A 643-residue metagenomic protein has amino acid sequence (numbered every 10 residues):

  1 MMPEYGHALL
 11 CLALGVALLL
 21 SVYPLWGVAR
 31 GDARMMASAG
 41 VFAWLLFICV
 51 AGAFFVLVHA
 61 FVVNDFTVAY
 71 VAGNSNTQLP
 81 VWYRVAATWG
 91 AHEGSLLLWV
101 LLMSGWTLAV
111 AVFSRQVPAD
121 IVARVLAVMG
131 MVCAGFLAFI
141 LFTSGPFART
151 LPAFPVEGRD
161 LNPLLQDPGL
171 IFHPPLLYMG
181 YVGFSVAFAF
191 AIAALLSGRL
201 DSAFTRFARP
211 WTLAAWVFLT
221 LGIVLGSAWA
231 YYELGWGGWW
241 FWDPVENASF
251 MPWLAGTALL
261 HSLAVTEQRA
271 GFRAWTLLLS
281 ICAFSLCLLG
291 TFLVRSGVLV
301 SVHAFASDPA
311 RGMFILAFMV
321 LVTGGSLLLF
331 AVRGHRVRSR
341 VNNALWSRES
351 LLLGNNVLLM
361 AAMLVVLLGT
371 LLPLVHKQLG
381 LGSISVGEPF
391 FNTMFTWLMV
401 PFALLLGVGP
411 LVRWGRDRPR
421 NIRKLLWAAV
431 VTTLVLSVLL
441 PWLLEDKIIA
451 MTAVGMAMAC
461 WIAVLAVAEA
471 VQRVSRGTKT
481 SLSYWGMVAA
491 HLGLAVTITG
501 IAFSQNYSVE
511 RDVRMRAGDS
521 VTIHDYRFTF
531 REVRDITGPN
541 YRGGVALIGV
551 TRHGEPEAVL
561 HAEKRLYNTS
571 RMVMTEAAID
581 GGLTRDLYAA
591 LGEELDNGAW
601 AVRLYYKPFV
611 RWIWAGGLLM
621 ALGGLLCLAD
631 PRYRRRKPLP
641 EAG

Functional and structural regions predicted by a protein language model:
M1-L9, D32-M36, H59-E93, G145-P174 (+9 more regions): Membrane-interface interhelical loops and short amphipathic "cap" helices that link adjacent transmembrane segments
M1-R34, L45-G52, F66, P244-L254 (+5 more regions): Contiguous transmembrane helix-bundle modules in multi-pass membrane proteins
C11-S21, V28, S95-S227, G235: A conserved hydrophobic secondary-structure block that centers on an alpha-helix together with its immediately flanking
R30-A39, F113-V125, S197-A208, E267-W275 (+3 more regions): Membrane-interface helix-boundary motifs at transmembrane edges
V50-G73, T77-L79, A86-A111, F139-R149 (+5 more regions): Transmembrane-helix bundle segments that line or gate the permeation/cavity pathway in multi-pass membrane proteins
V85-L101, Q166-Y181, F318-G324, T393-L404: Hydrophobic alpha-helical transmembrane segments
P175, V182-I192, F204-S262, W275 (+8 more regions): Extended, hydrophobic alpha-helical segments in both membrane/secreted and soluble proteins
R511-R603: Soluble non-transmembrane domains of integral membrane proteins
